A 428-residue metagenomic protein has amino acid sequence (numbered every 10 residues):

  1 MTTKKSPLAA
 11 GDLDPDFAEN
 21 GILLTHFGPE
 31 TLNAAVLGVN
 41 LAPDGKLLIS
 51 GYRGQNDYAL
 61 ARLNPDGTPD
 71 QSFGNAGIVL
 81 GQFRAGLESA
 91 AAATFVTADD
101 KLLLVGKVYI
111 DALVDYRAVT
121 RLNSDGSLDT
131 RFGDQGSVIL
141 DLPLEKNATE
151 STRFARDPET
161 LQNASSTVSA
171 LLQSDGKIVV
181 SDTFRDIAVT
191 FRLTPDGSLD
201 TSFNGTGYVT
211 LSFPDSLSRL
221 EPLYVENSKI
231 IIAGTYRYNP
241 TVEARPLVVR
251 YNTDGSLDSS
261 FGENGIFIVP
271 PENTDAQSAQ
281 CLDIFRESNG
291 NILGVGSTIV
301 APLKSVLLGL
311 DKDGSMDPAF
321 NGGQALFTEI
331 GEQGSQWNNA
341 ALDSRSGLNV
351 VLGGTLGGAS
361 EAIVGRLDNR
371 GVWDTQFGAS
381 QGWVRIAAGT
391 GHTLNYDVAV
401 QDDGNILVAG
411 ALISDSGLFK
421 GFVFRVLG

Functional and structural regions predicted by a protein language model:
M1-G428: Extracytoplasmic mature domains of secreted or surface-exposed proteins
